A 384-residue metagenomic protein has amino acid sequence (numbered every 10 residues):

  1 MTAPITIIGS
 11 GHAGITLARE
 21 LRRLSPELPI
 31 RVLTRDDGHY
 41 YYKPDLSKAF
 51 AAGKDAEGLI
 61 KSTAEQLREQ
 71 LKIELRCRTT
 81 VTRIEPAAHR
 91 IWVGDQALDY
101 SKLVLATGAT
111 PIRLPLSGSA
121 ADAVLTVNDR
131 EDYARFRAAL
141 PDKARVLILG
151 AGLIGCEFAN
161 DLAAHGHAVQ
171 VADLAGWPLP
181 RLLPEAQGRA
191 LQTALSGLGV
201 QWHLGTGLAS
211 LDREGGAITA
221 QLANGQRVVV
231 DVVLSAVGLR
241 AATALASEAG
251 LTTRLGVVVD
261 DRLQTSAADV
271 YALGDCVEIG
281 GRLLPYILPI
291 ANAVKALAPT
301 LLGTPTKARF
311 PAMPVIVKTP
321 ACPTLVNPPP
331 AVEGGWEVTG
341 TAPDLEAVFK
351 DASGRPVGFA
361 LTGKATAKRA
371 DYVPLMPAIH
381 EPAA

Functional and structural regions predicted by a protein language model:
T2-A3, S10, C276-A370: Mid-to-C-terminal Rossmann-like scaffold of FAD/NAD(P)H-dependent oxidoreductases
T2-I73, D161-L182: Beta1-alpha1 glycine-rich phosphate/pyrophosphate-binding loop at the start of Rossmann-like nucleotide-binding domains
I8, V81, L98-G108, V228-G238 (+1 more regions): Short hydrophobic core segments
I60, I154-S210, I290, A308-T324: Rossmann-like dinucleotide-binding cores of NAD(P)H-dependent redox enzymes
R68-E85, L198-L208: A conserved beta-strand/loop element that lines the FAD pocket in flavoprotein oxidoreductases
I84-L98, D212-R227: Conserved beta-strand-loop-beta-strand element in the redox core of flavoprotein oxidoreductases
T107-H165: Glycine-rich dinucleotide-binding loop and its adjacent helix/turn
A120-K143, T219-Q221, R227-P299: FAD-site-proximal beta/loop scaffold in flavoenzymes
